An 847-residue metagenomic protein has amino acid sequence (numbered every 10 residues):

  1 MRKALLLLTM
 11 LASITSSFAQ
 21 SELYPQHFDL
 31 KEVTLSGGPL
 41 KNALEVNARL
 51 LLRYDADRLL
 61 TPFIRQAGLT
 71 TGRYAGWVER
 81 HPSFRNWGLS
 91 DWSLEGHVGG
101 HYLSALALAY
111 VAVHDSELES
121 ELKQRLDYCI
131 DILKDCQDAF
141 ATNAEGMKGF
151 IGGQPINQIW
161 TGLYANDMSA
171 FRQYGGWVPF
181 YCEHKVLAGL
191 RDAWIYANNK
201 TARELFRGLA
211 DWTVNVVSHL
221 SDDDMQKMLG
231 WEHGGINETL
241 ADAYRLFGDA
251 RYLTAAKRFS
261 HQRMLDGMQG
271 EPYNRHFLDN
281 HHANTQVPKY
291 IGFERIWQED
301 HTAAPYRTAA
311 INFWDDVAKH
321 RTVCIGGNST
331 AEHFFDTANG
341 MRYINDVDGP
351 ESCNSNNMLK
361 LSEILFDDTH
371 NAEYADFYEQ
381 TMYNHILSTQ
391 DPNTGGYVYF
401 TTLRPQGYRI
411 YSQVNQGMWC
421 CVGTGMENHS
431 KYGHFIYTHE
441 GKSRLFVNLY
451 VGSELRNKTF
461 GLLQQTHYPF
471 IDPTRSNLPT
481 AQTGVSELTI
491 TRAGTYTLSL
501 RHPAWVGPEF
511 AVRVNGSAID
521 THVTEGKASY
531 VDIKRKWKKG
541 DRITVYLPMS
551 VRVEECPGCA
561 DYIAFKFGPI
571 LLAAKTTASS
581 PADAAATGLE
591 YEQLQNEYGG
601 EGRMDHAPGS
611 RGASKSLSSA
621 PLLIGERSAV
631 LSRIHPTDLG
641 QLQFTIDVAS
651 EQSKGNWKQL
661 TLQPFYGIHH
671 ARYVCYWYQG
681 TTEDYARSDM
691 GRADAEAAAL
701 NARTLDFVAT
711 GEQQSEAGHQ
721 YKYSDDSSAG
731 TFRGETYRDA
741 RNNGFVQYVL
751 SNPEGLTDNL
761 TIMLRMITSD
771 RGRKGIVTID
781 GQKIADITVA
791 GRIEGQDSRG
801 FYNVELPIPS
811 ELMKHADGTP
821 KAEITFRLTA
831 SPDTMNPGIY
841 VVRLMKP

Functional and structural regions predicted by a protein language model:
M1-S21: Bacterial Sec-dependent N-terminal signal peptides
Q20-S116, S120, Q124, Q158-Y196 (+5 more regions): Aromatic (Trp/Tyr) and acidic
I156-W177, R203-K227: Asp-box/WD-like beta-propeller blade repeats and closely related beta-sheet repeat scaffolds
R207-Y290, R295: Hydrophobic, small-residue-rich alpha-helical packing segments that form membrane-like cores
A310, A375-N384, T389, N393-S486 (+4 more regions): C-terminal beta-rich recognition modules with glycine/proline-rich loops and embedded aromatic residues
Y450-E454, W505, V514-I519, T778-I784: Change "in extracellular beta-sheet-rich domains … of secreted and cell-surface proteins" to "in beta-sheet-rich domains
T495-V514, L760-I762: Beta-strand-rich binding/interaction modules
A518-G540, Y546-A560, K722-T757, M763-P847: Beta-strand-rich ligand-recognition modules
